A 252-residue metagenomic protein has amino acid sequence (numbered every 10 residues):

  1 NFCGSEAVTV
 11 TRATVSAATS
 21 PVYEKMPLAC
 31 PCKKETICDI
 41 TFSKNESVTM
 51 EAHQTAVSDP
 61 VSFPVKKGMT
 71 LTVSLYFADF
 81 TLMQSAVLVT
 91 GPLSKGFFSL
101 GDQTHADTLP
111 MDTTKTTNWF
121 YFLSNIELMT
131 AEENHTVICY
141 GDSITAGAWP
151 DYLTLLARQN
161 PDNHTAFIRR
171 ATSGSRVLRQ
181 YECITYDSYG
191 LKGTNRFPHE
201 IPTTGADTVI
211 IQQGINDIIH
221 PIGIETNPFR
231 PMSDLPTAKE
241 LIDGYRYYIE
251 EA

Functional and structural regions predicted by a protein language model:
N1-Y140, T145-A146, Q159-N163: N-terminal secretory targeting modules
C3, R12-V22, A29, E35 (+2 more regions): Conserved SGNH/GDSL esterase-like catalytic core that processes O-acyl groups on lipids and polysaccharides
